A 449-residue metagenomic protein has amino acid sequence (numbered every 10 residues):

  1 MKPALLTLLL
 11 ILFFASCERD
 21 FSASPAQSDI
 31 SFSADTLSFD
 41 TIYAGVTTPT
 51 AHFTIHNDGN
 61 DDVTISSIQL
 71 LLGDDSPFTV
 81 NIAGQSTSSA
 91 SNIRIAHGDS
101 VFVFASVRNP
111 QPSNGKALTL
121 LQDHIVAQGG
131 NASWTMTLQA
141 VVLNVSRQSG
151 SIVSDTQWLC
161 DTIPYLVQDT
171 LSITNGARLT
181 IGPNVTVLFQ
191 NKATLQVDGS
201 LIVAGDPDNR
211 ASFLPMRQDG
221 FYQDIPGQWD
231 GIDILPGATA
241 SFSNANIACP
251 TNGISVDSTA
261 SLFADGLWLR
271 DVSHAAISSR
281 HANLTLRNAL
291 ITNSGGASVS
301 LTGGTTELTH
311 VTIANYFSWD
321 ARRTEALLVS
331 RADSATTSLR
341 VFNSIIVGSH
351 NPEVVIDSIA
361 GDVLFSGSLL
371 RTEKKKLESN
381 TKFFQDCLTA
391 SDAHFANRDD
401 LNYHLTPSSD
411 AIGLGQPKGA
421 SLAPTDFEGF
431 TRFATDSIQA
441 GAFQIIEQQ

Functional and structural regions predicted by a protein language model:
F13-S16: C-terminal motif of bacterial Sec signal peptides marking the signal peptidase cleavage site
E18-S38, D58-S106, Q111: Surface-exposed binding patches on compact interaction domains or structured appendages
T50-N57, A105, L120-Q128: Buried hydrophobic-core signal for structured, non-transmembrane domains
Q111-N144: Terminal connector regions
Q128, Q168, T174, G182 (+20 more regions): Feature marks extracellular polysaccharide-active and adherence modules
R147-S149, V203-L235, I247: Right-handed parallel beta-helix/beta-spiral solenoid domain characteristic of secreted/periplasmic
S279, R287-H404: Predominantly extracellular beta-rich ligand-binding scaffolds that present long acidic/polar faces for carbohydrate
L401, T406-Q449: Surface beta-loop-beta hairpin patches that serve as ligand-binding interfaces in beta-rich domains
